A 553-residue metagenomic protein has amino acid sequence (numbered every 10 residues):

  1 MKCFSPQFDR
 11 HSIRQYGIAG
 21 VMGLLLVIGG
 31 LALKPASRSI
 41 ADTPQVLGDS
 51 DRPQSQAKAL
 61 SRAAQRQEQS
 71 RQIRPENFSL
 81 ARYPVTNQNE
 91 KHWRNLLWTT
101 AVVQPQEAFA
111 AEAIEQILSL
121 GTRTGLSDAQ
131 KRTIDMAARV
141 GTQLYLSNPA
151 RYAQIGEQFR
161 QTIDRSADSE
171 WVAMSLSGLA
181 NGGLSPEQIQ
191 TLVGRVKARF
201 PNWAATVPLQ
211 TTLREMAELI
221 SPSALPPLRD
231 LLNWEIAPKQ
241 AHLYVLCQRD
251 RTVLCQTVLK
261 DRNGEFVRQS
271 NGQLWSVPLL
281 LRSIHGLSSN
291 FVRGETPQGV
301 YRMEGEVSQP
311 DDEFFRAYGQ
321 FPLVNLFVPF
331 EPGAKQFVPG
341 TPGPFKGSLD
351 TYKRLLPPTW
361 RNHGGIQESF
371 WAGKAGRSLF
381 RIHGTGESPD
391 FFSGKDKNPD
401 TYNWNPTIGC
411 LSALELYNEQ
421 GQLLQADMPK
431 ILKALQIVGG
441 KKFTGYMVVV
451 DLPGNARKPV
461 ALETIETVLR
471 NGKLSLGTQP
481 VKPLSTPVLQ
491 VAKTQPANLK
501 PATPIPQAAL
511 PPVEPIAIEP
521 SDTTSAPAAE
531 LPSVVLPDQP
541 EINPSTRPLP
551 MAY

Functional and structural regions predicted by a protein language model:
M1-I13: N-terminal secretory signal peptides that target proteins for export/translocation
G17, P35-T86: Intrinsically disordered, low-structural-confidence terminal and linker regions
L24-K34: Hydrophobic alpha-helical membrane-insertion segments, chiefly the h-region of N-terminal signal peptides
I40-K58, K473-Y553: Compositionally biased, proline/threonine/alanine/serine-rich low-complexity intrinsically disordered stretches
R71-E215: Alpha-helical protein-protein interaction scaffolds
E170-F266: Long amphipathic alpha-helical scaffold segments
Y244-R381, T385, D390: Gly/Pro-biased beta-strand-loop elements
A334-V491: Exported/periplasmic cell-wall-interacting domains
